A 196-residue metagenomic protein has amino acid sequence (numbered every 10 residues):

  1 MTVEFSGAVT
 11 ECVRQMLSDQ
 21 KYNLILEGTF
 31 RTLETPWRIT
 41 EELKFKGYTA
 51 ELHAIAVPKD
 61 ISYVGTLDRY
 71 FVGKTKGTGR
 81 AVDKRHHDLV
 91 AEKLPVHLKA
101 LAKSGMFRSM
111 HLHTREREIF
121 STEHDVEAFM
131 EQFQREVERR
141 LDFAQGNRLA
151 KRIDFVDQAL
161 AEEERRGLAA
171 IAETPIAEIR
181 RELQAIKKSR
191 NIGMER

Functional and structural regions predicted by a protein language model:
M1-E42: Conserved nucleotide-sensing/catalytic segment adjacent to the nucleotide-binding pocket in NTP-handling enzymes
Q20-K21, V57, R69, G73: Generic recognition of well-structured, leucine-rich alpha-helical segments and adjacent helix-turn regions within
K21, G47-T49, M106-S109: A generic structural signal for alpha->beta connector loops
R31, K44-L67: Conserved phosphate-donor/acceptor-positioning beta-strand/loop module used by diverse small-molecule
L33-E34, D60, E118-F120: Flexible loop/turn segments at secondary-structure boundaries
V64-K187: Conserved GTP-binding G-domain of TRAFAC-class P-loop NTPases and closely related GTPase folds
R190-R196: Short acidic DE-rich linear segments
